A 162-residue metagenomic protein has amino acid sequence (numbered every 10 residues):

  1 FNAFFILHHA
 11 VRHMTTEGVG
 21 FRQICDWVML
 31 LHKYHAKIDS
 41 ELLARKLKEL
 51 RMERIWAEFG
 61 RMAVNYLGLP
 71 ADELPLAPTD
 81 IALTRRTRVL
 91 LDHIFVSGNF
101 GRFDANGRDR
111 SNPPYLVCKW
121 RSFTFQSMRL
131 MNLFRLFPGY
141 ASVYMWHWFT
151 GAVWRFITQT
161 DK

Functional and structural regions predicted by a protein language model:
F1-K162: The feature captures the alpha-helical scaffold/lid subdomain characteristic of nucleotidyltransferase
